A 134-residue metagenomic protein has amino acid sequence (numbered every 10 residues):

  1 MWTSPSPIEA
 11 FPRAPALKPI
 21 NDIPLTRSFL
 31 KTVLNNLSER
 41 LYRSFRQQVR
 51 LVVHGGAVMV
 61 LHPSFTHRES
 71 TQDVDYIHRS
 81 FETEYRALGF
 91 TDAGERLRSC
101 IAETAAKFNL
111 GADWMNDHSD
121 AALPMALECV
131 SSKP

Functional and structural regions predicted by a protein language model:
M1-P134: Compositionally biased terminal segments of proteins
